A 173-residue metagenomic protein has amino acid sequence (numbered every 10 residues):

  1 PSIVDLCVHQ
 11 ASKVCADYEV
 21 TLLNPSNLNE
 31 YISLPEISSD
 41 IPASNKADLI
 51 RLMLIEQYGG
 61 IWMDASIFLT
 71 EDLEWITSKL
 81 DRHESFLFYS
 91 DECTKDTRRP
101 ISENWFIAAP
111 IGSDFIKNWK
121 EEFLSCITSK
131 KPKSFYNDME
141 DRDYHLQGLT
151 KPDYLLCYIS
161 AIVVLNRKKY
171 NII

Functional and structural regions predicted by a protein language model:
P1-D48, A65-I173: Glycosyltransferase-associated regions of secretory-pathway enzymes, highlighting luminal stem/catalytic domains
D48-G60: Small-residue hinge/turn detector
